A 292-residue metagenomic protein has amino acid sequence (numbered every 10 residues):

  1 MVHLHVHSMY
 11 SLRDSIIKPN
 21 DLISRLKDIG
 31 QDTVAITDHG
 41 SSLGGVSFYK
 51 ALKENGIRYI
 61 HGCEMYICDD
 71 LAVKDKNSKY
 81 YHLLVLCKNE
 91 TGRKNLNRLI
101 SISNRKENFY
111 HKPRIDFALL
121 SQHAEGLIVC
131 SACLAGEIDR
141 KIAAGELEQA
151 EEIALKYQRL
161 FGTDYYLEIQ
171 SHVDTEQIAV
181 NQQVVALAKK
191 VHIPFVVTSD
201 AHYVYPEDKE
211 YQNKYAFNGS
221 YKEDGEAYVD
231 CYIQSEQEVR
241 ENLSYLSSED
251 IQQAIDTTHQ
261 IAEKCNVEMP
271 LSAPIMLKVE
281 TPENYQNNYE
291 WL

Functional and structural regions predicted by a protein language model:
M1-L292: Phosphodiester-processing cores and adjacent nucleic acid-binding clamps
